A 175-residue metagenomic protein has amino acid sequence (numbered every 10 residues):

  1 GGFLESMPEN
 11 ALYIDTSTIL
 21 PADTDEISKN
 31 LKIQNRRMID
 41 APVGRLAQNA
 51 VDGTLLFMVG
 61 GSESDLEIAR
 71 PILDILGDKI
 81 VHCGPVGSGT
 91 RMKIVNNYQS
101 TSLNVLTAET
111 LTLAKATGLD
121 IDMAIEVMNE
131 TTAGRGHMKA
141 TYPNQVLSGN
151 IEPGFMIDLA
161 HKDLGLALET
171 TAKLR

Functional and structural regions predicted by a protein language model:
F3-E9: Short, conserved loop/helix-junction motifs that constitute active-site signature segments in enzyme catalytic cores
E9, T18-T101: Rossmann-fold dinucleotide-binding core
I14: Catalytic-core elements of nucleic-acid end-processing and repair enzymes
I33-Q34, T117, L174: Helix C-cap/helix->beta junction micro-motif
T90, Q99, H137-R175: Interdomain hinge/lid region at the active-site interface of Rossmann-like NAD(P)-dependent oxidoreductases
V105-L106: Glycine-rich beta-to-alpha active-site loop
T110: Cationic-aromatic interfacial patches
L119-T131: Small-residue-rich helix-loop
